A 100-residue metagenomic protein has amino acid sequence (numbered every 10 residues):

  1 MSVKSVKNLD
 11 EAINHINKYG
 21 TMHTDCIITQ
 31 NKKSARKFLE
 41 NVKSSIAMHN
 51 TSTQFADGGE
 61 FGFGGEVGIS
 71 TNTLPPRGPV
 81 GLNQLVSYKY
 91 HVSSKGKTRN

Functional and structural regions predicted by a protein language model:
M1-N100: Conserved C-terminal structural/oligomerization subdomain of aldehyde/semialdehyde dehydrogenase
